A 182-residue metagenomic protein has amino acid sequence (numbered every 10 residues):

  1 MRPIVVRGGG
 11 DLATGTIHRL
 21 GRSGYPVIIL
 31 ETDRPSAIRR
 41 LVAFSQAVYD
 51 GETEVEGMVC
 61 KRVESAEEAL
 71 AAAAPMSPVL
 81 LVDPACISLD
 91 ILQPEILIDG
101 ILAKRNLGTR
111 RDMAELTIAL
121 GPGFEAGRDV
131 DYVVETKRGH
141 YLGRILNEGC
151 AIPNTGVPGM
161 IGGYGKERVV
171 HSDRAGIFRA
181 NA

Functional and structural regions predicted by a protein language model:
M1-A182: Well-ordered secondary-structure scaffolds
